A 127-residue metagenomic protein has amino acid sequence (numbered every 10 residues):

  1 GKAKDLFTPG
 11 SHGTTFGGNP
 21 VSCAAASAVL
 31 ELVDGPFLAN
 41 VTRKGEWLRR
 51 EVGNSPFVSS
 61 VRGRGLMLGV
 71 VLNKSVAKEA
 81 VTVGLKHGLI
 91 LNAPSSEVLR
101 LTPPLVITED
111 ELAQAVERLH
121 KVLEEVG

Functional and structural regions predicted by a protein language model:
G1-G127: Conserved N-terminal phosphate-binding loop of PLP-dependent enzymes in the Aspartate aminotransferase
